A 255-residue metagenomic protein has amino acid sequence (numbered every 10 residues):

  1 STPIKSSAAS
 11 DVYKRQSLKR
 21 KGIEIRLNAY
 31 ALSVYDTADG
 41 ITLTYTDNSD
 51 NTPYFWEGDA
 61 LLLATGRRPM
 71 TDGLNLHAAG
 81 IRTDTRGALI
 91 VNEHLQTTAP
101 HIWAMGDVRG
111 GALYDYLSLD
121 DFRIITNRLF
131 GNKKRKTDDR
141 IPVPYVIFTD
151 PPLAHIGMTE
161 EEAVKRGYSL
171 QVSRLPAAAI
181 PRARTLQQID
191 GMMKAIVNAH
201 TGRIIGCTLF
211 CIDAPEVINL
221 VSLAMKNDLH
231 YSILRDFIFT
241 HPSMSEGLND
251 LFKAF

Functional and structural regions predicted by a protein language model:
S1-A9, Y13: Single conserved hydrophobic/aromatic residue that forms the stacking wall/gate of nucleotide- or nucleobase-binding
S10-A29: N-terminal glycine-rich dinucleotide-binding loop that anchors FAD/FMN and/or NAD(P) in oxidoreductases
E24, F55, R82, S169-Q171: Conserved beta-strand segments of alpha/beta enzyme cores
L27-D39: A conserved short coil-to-beta-strand element within the FAD-binding core of flavoproteins
D36-F55, L61: Conserved beta-strand-loop-beta-strand element in the redox core of flavoprotein oxidoreductases
F55-N132, E216: FAD-site-proximal beta/loop scaffold in flavoenzymes
M105-E162, H241-F255: A conserved FAD-binding loop/helix module that cradles the flavin
F148-F255: Flexible, glycine-rich terminal cap/loop adjacent to redox cofactors in electron-transfer oxidoreductases
